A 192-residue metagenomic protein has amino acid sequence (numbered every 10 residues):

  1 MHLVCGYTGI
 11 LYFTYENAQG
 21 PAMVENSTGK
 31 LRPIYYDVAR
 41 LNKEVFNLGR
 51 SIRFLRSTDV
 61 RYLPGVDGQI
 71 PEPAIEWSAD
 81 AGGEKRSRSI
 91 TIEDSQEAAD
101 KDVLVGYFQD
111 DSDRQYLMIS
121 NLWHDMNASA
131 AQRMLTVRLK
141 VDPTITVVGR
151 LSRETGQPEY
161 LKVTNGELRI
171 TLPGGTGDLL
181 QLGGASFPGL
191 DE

Functional and structural regions predicted by a protein language model:
M1-F46, R53-P71: Aromatic/acidic polysaccharide-binding cleft in carbohydrate-active enzymes
T14, N121, S152: Residues that line or immediately flank small-molecule/substrate-binding pockets and catalytic motifs
E16-A18, L122-D125, F187: Short, solvent-exposed loop/turn segments at secondary-structure junctions
G68-P143, G175: Carbohydrate-binding surface patches
V105-Q109, P158-V163: Short, exposed beta-strand/loop patches in secreted or surface proteins that constitute
T136-Q157: Solvent-exposed beta-hairpin/edge-strand motifs
K162-E192: C-terminal beta-strand-rich structural cap/linker in extracellular carbohydrate-active enzymes
